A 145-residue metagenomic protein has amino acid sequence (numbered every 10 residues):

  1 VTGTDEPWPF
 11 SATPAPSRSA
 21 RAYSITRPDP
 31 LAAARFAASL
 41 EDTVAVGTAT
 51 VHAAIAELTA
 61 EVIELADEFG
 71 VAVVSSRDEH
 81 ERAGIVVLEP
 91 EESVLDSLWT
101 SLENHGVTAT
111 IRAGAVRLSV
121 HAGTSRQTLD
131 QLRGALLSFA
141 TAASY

Functional and structural regions predicted by a protein language model:
V1-A54: Active-site C-terminal subdomain of aminotransferase-like
E6-A15, S75-E81, V107-T108: PLP-dependent class I/II
A20, E81-I85, A113-R117: Short, solvent-exposed beta-strand edge segments and adjacent coil->beta transition regions
L40, T59, L136: Short amphipathic alpha-helical/adjacent loop interface patches that line ligand and macromolecule-binding sites
D42, L65, F139: Short alpha-helical functional segments enriched in proximate histidine and acidic residues
V51-L58, L132: Hydrophobic alpha-helical membrane-association signature
A56-A60, A66-H105: Conserved PLP-binding catalytic core of the aspartate aminotransferase-like
V94-Y145: PLP-dependent enzyme catalytic core of the Aspartate aminotransferase-like
